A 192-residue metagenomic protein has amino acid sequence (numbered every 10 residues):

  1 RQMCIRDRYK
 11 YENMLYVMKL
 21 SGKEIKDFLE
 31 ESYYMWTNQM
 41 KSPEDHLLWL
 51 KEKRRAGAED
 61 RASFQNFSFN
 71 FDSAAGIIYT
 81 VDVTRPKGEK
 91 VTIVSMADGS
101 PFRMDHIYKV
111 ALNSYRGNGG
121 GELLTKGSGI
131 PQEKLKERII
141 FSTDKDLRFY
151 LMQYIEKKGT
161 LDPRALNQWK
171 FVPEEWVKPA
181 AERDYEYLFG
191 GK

Functional and structural regions predicted by a protein language model:
Q2, R6-K192: Catalytic centers of hydrolytic enzymes
